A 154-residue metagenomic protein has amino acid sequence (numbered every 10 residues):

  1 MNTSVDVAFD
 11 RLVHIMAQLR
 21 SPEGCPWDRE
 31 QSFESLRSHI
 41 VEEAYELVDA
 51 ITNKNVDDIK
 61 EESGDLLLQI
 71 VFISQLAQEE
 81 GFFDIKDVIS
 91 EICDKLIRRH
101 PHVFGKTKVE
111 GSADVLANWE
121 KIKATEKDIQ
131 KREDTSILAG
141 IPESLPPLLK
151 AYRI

Functional and structural regions predicted by a protein language model:
M1-E62, L68-I154: Flexible "arm" and connector segments at domain edges
